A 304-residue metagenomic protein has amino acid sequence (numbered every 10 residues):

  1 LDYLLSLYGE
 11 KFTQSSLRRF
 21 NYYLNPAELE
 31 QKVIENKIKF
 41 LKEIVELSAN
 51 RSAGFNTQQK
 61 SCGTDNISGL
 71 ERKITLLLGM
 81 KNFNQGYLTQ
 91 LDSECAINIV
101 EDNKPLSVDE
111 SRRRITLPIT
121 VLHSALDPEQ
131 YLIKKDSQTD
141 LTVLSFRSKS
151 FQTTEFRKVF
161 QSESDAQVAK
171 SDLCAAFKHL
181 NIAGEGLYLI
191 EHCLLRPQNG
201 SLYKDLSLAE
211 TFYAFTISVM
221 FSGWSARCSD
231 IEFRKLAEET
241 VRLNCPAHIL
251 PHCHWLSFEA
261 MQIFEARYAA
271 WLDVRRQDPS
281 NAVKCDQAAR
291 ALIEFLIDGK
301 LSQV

Functional and structural regions predicted by a protein language model:
L1-D127, Q138-D140, R147-Q152, F160-V304: Compositionally biased, low-complexity/repeat regions
